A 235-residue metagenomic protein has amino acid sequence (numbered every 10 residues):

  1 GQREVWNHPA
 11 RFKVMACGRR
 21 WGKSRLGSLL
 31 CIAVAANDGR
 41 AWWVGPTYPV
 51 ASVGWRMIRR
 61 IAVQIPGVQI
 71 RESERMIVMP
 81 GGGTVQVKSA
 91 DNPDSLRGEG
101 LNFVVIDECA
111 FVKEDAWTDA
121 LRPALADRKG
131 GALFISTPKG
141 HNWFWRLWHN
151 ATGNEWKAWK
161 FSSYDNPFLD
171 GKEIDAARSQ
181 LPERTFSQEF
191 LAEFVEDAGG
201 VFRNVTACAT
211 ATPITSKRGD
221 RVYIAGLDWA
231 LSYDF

Functional and structural regions predicted by a protein language model:
G1-A10: Pre-Walker A adenine-sensing motif
A10-R75, W145: Conserved P-loop
F12-V14, R40-W42, V85, F103 (+2 more regions): Residue-level preference for the first positions of well-ordered beta-strands
R19, T47, S89-D91, I135-G140 (+1 more regions): A short beta-strand-to-loop transition that corresponds to the Sensor-1 phosphate-sensing loop of AAA+ P-loop ATPases
P49-N102, F194: Inter-Walker segment of RecA-like/P-loop motor cores
D107-C109: Walker B catalytic acidic pair
F111-L181: ASCE P-loop NTPase helicase motor core
N166-L227, Y233: ATPase catalytic-site recognition across NTP-hydrolyzing enzymes
